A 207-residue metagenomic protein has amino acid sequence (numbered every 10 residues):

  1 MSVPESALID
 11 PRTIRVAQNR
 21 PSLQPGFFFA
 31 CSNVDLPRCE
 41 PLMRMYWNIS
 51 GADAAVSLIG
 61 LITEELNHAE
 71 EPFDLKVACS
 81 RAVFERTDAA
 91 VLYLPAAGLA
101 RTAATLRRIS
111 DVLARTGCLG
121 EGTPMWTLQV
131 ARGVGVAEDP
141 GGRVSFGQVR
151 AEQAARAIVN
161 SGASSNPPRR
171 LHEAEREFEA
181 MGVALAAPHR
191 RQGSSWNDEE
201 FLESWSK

Functional and structural regions predicted by a protein language model:
M1-K207: Structured alpha/beta or helical-core interaction and ligand-binding surfaces enriched in interleaved
